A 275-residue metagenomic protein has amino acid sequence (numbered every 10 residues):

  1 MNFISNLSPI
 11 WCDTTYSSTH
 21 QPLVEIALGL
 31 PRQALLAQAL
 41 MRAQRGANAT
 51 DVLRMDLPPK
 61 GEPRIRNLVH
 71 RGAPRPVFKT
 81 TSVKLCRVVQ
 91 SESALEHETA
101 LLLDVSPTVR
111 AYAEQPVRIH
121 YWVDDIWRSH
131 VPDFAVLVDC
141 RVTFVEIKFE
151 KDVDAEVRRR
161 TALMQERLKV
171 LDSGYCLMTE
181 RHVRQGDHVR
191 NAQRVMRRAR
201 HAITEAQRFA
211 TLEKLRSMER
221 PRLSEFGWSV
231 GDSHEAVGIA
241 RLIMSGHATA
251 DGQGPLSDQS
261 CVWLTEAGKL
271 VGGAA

Functional and structural regions predicted by a protein language model:
M1-A275: Electrostatic, structured charged patches in enzyme active sites and in nucleic-acid/phosphate-binding
